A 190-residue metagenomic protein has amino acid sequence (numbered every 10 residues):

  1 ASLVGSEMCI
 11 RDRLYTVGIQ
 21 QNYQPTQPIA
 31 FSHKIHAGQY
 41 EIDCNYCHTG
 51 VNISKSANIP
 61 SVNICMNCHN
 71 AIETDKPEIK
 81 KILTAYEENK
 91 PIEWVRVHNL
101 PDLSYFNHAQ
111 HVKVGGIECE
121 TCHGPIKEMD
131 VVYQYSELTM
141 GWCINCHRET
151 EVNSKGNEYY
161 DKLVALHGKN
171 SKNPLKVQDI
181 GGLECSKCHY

Functional and structural regions predicted by a protein language model:
A1, Q21-P25, D75-I79: Short, mixed-charge, low-aromatic patches
A1-G5, C9-I10: Single conserved hydrophobic/aromatic residue that forms the stacking wall/gate of nucleotide- or nucleobase-binding
S2, Q21-Y23, H36, Y86 (+2 more regions): A generic structural signal for short, solvent-exposed coil/turn residues that cap or connect secondary-structure
R11-P25: Aromatic-capped interface at the extracytoplasmic side of an N-terminal signal-anchor transmembrane helix
T26-D75, A109-Y190: Sequence context surrounding c-type heme c attachment/ligation sites in exported
V62-D102: Structured, soluble extracytoplasmic/luminal domains of envelope-associated proteins
